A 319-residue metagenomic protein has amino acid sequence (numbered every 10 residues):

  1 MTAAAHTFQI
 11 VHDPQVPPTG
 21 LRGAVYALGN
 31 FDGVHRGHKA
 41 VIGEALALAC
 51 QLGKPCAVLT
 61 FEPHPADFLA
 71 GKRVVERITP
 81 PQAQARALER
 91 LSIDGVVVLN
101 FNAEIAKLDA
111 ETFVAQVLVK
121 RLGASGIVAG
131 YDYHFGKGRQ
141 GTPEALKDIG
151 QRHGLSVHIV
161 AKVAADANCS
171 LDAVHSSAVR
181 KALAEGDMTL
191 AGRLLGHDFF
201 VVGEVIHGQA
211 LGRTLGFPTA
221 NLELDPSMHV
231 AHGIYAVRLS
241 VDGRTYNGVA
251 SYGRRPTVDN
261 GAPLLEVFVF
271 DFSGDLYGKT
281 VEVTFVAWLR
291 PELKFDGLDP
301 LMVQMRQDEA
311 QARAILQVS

Functional and structural regions predicted by a protein language model:
M1-V25: Positively charged, low-complexity intrinsically disordered leader regions
Q9-V11, V96-L99, S156-V160: General small-molecule cofactor/ligand-binding pocket signal
P18-P80: N-terminal catalytic cores of NTP/NDP-binding nucleotidyl/phosphoryl-transfer enzymes
H35, L88, I127, A191 (+2 more regions): Residue-level signal for inorganic ion chemistry
F61, F101, K162: Cofactor-binding loop segments of dinucleotide-utilizing enzymes, especially the Rossmann-like FAD- and NAD(P)+-binding
D67-H153: N-terminal Rossmann-like or analogous alpha/beta NTP/dinucleotide-binding catalytic cores that position adenine
G150-G253: Glycine-rich, Lys/Arg-enriched anion-binding loops that position phosphate/diphosphate groups for phosphoryl
G208-S319: Phosphate/ribose-recognition catalytic cores of enzymes acting on nucleotide-derived substrates
